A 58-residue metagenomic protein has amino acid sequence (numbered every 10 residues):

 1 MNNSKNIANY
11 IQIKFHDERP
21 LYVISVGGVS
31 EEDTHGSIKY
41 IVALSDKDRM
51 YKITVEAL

Functional and structural regions predicted by a protein language model:
M1-N2, L58: Generic structural signal for short, solvent-exposed loop/turn connectors between secondary structure elements
N2-Y22: N-terminal acidic leader/helix
I13, Y22-L58: Short, charge-rich amphipathic interface segments used for partner binding and complex assembly
